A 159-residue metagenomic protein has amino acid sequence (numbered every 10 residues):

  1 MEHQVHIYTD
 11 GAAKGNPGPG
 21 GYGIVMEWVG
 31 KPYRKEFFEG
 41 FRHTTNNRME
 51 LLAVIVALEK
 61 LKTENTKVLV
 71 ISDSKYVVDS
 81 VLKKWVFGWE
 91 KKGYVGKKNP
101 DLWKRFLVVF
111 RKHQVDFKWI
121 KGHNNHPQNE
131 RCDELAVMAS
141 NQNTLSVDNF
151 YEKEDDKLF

Functional and structural regions predicted by a protein language model:
M1-R48, E59-K62, T66, E134 (+3 more regions): RNase H-like nuclease fold core
T9-P19, I55-R131, L135, S140 (+1 more regions): RNase H catalytic domain
E50, V54: Short, conserved alpha-helix that lines the donor NDP-sugar binding/gating region of sugar-transfer enzymes
F110, E154-D155: Prokaryotic Sec-type signal peptides and long signal-anchor helices with extended Leu/Ile/Val-rich h-regions
